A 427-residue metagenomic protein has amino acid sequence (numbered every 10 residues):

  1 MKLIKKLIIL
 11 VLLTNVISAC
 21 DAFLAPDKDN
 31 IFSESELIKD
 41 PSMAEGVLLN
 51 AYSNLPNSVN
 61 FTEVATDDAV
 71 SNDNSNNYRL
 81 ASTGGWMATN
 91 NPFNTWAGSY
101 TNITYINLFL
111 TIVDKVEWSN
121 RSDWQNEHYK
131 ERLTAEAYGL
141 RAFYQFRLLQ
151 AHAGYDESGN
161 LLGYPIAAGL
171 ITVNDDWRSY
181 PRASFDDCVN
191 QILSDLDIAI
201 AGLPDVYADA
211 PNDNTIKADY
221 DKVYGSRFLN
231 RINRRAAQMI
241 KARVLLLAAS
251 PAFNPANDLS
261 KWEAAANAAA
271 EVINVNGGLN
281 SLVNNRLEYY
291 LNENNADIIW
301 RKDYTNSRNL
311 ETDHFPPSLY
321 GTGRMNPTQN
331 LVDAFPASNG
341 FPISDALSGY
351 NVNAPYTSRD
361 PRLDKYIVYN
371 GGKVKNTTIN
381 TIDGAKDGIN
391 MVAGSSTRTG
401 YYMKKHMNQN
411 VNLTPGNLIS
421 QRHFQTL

Functional and structural regions predicted by a protein language model:
M1-N30: Bacterial Sec-dependent N-terminal signal peptides
C20-T66, N285-E288, F335-T357: Membrane-proximal, proline-rich intrinsically disordered regions
E45-G46, S53, N77-Y155, D175-A208 (+3 more regions): Conserved, well-structured interaction surfaces
A183, M239, S250-N267, Q421-L427: Acidic, serine/threonine/proline-rich low-complexity intrinsically disordered regions
V206-G225: Surface-exposed intrinsically disordered loops and tails
R243, A249, V272-P355, P361: Polar, glycine-rich mid-to-C-terminal structural blocks that act as macromolecule-binding/assembly scaffolds
Y350-T426: Flexible, polar/acidic helix-loop-strand segments at domain edges
